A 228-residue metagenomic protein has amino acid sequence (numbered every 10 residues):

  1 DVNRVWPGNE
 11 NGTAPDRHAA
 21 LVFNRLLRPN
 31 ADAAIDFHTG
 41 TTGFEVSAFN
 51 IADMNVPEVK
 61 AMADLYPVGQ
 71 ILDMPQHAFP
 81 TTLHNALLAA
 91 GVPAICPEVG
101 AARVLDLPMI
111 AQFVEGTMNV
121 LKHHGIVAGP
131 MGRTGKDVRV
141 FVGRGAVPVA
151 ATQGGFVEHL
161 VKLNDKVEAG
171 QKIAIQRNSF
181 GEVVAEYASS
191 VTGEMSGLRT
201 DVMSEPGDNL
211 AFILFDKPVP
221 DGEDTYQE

Functional and structural regions predicted by a protein language model:
D1-E228: Structured catalytic-domain cores with a bias toward divalent-metal coordination
